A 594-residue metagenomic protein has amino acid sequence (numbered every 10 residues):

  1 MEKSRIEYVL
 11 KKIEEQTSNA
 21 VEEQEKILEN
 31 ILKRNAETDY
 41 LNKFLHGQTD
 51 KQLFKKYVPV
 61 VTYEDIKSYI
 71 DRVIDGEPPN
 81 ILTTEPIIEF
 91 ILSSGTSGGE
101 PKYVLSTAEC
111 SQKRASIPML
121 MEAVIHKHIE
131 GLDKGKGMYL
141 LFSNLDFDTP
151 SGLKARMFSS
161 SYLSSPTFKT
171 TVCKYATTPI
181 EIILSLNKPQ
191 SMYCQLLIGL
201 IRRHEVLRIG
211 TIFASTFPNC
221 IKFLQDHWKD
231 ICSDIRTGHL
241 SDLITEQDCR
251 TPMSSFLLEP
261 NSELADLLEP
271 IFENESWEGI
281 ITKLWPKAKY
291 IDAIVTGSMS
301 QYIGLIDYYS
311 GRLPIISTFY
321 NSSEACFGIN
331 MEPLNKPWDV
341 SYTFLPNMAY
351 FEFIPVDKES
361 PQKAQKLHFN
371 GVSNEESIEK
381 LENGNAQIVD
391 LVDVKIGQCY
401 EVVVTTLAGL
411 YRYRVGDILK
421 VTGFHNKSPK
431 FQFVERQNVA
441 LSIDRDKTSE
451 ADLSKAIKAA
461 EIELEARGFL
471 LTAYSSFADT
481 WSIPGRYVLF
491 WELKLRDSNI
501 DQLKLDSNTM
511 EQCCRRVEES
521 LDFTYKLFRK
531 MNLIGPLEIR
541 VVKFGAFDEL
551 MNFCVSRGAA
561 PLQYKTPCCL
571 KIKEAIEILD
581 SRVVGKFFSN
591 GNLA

Functional and structural regions predicted by a protein language model:
M1-H46, F54-V61, Y69-P78, T149-A594: Active-site glycine/GP-rich loop and adjacent strand/helix microenvironment that borders small-molecule binding pockets
D71-L92: Conserved pre-ATP/AMP-binding loop-to-beta segment of ANL
L82-T83, Y103-S111, S442, D446: Alpha-helix N-cap/helix-initiation motif
F90, E122, I303: Generic structural marker for isolated residues within well-ordered, non-membrane alpha-helices of soluble domains
F90-V104, C220, I539: Conserved adenylation A10 loop of the ANL superfamily
L92, K113-M121, N219, D452-A456: Short amphipathic alpha-helical face segments that pack within enzyme cores and frequently flank/anchor catalytic
G95-S159, R202: Conserved adenylate-forming
